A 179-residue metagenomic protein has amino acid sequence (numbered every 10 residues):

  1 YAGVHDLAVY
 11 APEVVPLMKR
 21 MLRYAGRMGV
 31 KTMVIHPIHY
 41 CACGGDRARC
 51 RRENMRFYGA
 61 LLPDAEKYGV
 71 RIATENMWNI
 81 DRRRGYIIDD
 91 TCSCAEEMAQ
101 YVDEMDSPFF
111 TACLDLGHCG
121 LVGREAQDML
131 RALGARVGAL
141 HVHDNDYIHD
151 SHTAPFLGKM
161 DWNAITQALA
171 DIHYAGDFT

Functional and structural regions predicted by a protein language model:
Y1, M33-I35, I72-T74, F110-L114 (+2 more regions): Hydrophobic faces of well-ordered beta-strands that scaffold small-molecule active sites in alpha/beta enzyme cores
V4-T111, L121: Active-site acidic/histidine proton-transfer and metal-coordination neighborhood in alpha/beta enzyme cores
A8-V9, G45-A48, R83-A95, A99 (+1 more regions): Gly/Pro-rich active-site loop or hairpin
K67, S107, A135, A175-G176: Active-site acidic short loop of glycosyltransferases
